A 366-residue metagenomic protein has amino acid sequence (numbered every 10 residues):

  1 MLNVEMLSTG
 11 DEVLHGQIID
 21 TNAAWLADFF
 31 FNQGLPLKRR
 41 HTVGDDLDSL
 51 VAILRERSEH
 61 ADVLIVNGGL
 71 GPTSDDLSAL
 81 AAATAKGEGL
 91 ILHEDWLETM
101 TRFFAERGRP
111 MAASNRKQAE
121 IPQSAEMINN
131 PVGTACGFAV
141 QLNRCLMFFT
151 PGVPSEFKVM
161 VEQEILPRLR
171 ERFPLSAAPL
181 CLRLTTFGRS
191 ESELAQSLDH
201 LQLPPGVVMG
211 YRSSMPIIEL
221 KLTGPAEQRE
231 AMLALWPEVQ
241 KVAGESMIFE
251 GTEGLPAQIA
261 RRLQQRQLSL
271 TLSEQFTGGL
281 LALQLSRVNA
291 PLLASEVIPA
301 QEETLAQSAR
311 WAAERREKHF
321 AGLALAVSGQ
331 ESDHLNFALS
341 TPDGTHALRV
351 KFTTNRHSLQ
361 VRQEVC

Functional and structural regions predicted by a protein language model:
M1-R40, L292-A294: Glycine-rich phosphate/diphosphate-binding loop of Rossmann-like nucleotide-binding domains
V4-M6, M147, L270: Conserved hydrophobic helix-helix packing surfaces used for dimerization/oligomerization
D11-E12, G69-P72, L77, G152-S155 (+2 more regions): Short glycine-rich anion-binding loops that position phosphate/pyrophosphate groups of nucleotides and phosphorylated
T42, S49-A52, E59, D76-R172: Proline/glycine-rich low-complexity loops and linkers
G44-R55, L305-A309: Structural motif
Q141-N143, F149-P216, K221-A226, E230-M232: Accessory alpha-helical/coil subdomains and C-terminal extensions that flank or cap enzyme catalytic cores
A231-C366: Short alpha-helical segments enriched in small residues
